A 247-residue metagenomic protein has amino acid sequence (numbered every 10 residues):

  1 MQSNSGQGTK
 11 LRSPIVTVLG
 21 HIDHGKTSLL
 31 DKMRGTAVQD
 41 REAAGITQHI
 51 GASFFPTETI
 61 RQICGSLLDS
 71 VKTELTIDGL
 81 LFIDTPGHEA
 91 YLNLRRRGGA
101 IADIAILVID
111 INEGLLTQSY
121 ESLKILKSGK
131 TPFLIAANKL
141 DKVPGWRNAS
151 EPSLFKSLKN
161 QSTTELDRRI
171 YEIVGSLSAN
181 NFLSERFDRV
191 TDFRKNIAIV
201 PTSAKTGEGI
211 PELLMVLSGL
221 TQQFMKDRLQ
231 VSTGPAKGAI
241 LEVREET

Functional and structural regions predicted by a protein language model:
Q2-G8, A37-A44, T57-S70, Y91-N93 (+3 more regions): Active-site phosphate-binding and catalytic loops of NTP-dependent enzymes
Q2-T85, K127, P144: Conserved G1/Walker A P-loop phosphate-binding module
S3, Q7-G8, P14-T17, T27 (+13 more regions): Solvent-exposed alpha-helical segments within well-ordered globular domains of core cellular machineries
R12-D23, T27, D31, E58 (+1 more regions): Conserved catalytic-core segments of large NTP-driven translation/proteostasis enzymes
L19, D23, I109-N112, K159-D167 (+1 more regions): Hydrophobic alpha-helical scaffolding
I46, N138, S203: Active-site glycine-centered loops adjacent to acidic/histidine catalytic or metal-binding residues that shape
F55, G79, E89-A90, A100-Y120 (+2 more regions): Conserved Switch II/interswitch segment of TRAFAC-class P-loop GTPases
L140-D192: GTPase G-domain guanine-specificity segment
